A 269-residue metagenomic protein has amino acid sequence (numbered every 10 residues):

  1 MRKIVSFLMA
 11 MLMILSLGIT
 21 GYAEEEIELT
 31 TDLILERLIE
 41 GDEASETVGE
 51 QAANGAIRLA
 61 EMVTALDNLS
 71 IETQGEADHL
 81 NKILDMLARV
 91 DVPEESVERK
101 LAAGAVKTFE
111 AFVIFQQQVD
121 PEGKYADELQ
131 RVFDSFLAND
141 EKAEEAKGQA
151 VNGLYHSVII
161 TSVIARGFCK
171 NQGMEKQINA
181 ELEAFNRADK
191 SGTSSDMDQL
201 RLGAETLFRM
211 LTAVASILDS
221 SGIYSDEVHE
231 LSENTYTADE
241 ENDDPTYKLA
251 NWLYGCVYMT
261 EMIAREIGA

Functional and structural regions predicted by a protein language model:
M1-I4: Positively charged n-region of N-terminal signal peptides that target proteins for export
M9-S16: Bacterial N-terminal signal peptides
L17-I27: Sec-dependent signal peptide cleavage junction
E26-L80: Leu/Val/Ala/Ile-rich N-terminal alpha-helices, chiefly Sec-type signal peptides and the beginnings
I27, A52-G55, T73-H79, L101 (+4 more regions): Short amphipathic alpha-helical heptad-repeat segments
E43-G49, N68-G75, D91-V97, V119-K124 (+4 more regions): Charged, low-complexity interaction regions
E98, A105, E128, S135-F136 (+7 more regions): Extended amphipathic alpha-helical heptad-repeat regions
N139-C169, Q199, G203-A269: C-terminal amphipathic alpha-helix
